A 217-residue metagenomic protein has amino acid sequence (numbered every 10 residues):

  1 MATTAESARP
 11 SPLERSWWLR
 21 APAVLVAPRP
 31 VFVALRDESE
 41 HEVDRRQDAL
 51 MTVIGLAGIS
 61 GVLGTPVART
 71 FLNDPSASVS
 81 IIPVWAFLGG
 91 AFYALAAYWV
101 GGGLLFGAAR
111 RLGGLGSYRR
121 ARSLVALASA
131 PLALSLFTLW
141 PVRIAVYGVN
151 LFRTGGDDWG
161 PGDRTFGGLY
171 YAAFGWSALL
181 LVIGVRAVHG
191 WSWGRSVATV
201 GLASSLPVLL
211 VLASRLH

Functional and structural regions predicted by a protein language model:
M1-S60: N-terminal juxtamembrane cytosolic/stromal segments of multi-pass membrane proteins
W18, L88-A96, T165-G175: Hydrophobic alpha-helical transmembrane segments of multi-pass membrane proteins
L50-G64, A96, V100, S177: Hydrophobic alpha-helical transmembrane segments of multi-pass integral membrane proteins
L50-T52, F87-F92, W99, R122-V125 (+1 more regions): Hydrophobic alpha-helical transmembrane segments
G58-N73, V211-S214: Juxtamembrane "helix exit" motif at the C-terminal ends of alpha-helical transmembrane segments in multi-pass membrane
A68-W85, G148-W159, H217: Membrane-interface interhelical loops and short amphipathic "cap" helices that link adjacent transmembrane segments
T70-D74, G101-L115: Membrane-helix interface/capping segments
L105-F106, G114-L216: Hydrophobic alpha-helical transmembrane segments and adjacent short intramembrane/lumenal linkers of inner/organellar
